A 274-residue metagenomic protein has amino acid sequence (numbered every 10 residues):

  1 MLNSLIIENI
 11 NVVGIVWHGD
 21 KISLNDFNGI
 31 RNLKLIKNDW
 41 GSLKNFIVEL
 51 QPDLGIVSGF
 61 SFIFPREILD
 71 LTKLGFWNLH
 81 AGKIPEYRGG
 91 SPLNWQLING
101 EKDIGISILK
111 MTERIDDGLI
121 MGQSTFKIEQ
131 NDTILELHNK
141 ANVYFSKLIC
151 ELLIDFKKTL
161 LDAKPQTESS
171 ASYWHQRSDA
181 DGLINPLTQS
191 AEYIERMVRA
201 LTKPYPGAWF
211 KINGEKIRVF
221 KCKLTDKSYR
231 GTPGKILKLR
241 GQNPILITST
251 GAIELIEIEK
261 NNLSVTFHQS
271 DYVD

Functional and structural regions predicted by a protein language model:
M1-P204, W209, K238-L263, H268-D274: One-carbon transfer enzymes
N213-K227, I253-N261: A short acidic-to-branched-hydrophobic micro-motif
K223-P244: A conserved acidic, glycine/proline-rich C-terminal tail/linker
